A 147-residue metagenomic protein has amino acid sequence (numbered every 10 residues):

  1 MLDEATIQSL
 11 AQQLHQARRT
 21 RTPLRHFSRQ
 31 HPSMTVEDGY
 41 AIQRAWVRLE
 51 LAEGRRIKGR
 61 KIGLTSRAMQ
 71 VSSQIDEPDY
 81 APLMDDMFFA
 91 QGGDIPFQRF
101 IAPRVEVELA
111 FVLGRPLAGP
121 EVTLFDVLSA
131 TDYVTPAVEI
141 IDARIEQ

Functional and structural regions predicted by a protein language model:
L2-Q147: Catalytic-core "active-site belt" of small-molecule-metabolizing enzymes, emphasizing His/Asp/Glu-rich regions
